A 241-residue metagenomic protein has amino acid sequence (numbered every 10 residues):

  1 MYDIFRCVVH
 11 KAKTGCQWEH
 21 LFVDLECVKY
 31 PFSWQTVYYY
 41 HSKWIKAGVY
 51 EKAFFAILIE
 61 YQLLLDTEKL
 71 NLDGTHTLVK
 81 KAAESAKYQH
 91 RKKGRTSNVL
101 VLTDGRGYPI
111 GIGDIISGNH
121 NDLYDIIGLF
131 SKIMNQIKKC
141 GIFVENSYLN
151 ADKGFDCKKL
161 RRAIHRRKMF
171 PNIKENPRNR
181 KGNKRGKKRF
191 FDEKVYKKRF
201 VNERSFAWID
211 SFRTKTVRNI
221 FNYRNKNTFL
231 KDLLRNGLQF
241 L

Functional and structural regions predicted by a protein language model:
M1-L241: Short alpha-helical elements
